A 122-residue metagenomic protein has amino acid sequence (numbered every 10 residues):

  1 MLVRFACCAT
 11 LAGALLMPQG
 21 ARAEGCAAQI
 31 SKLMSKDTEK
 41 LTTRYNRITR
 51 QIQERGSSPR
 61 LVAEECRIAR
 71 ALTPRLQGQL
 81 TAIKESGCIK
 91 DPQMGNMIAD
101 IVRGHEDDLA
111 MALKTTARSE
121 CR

Functional and structural regions predicted by a protein language model:
M1-F5: Bacterial Sec-dependent N-terminal signal peptides
A6-A14: Bacterial N-terminal signal peptides
L11-A12, Q29-S31, R70, P92: Extracellular/secretory pathway and lumenal proteins
G13-L15, S58, L80, L113: Residues at the start of alpha-helices and the adjacent loop-to-helix junctions
A21-E64, A117-R122: Immediate post-signal-peptide N-terminus of mature secreted/exported proteins
R67-R122: Compact alpha-helical subdomains of small soluble proteins
